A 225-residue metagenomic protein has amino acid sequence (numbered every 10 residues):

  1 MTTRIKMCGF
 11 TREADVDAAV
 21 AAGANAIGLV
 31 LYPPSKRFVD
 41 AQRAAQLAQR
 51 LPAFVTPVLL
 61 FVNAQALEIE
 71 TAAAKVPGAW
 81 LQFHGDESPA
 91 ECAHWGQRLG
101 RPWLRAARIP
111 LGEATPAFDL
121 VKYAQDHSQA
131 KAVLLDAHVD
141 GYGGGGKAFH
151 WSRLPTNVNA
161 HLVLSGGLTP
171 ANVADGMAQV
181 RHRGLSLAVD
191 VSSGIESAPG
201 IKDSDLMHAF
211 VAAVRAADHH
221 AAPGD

Functional and structural regions predicted by a protein language model:
T2-I5: Extreme N-terminal starter segment of soluble prokaryotic enzymes
M7, S165, S192: Short hydrophobic "strand-cap" motifs at the C-terminus of beta-strands
A18-A24, L51: A short, Lys/Arg-enriched amphipathic alpha-helix followed by its capping loop at the start of a domain
A19, L81, V133, V191 (+1 more regions): Residue-level signal for inorganic ion chemistry
V20-A21, A73-A74, Q125-D126, M177 (+1 more regions): Non-catalytic positions within long, well-ordered alpha-helices that form the structural scaffold/packing of enzyme
A24-S35, Q82-S88, H138-V139, G144 (+1 more regions): Glycine-rich phosphate-binding active-site loops on the catalytic face of alpha/beta enzymes
G28-S35, A48-N172: Conserved anion-binding
A41-L51, H94-W95, M177, S192 (+1 more regions): C-terminal helical cap(s) of enzyme catalytic domains, especially alpha/beta-barrels
